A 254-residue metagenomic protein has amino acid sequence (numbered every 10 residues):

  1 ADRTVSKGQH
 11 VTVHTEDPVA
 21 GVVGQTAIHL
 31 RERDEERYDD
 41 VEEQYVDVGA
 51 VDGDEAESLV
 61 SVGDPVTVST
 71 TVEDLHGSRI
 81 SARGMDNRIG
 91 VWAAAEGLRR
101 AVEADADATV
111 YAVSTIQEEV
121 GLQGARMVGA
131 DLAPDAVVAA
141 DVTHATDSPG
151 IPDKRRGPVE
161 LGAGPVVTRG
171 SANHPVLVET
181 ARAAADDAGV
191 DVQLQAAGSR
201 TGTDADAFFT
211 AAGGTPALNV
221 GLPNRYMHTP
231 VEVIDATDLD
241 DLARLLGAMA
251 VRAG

Functional and structural regions predicted by a protein language model:
A1-G254: N-terminal hydrophobic/helix-forming segments and targeting peptides
